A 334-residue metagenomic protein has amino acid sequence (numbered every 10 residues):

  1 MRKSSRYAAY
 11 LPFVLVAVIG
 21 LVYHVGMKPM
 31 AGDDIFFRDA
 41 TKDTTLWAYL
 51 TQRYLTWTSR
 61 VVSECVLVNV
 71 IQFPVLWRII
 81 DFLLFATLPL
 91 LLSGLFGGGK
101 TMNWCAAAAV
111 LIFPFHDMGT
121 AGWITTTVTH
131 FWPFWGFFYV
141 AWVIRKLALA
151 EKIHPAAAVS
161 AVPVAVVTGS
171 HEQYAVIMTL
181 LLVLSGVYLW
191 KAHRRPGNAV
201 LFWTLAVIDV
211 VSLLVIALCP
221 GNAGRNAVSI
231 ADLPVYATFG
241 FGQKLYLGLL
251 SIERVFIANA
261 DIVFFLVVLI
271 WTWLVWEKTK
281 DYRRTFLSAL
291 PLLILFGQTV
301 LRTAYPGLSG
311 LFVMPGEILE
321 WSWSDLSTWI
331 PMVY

Functional and structural regions predicted by a protein language model:
M1-I19: Start-transfer (signal-anchor) and selected internal transmembrane alpha helices of multi-pass inner/ER membrane
G20-Q72, L76, A165, Q173-V183 (+1 more regions): Transmembrane catalytic cores of multi-pass membrane glycosyltransferases and polysaccharide-assembly enzymes
R60, M102-R145, H171, V300-Y334: Membrane-interface micro-motifs in multi-pass membrane enzymes
P74-L76, G98-W104, E151-A158, G197: Membrane-helix interface segments
I79-C105, Y139-W142: Transmembrane-helix motifs of polytopic, lipid-linked glycan transferases
D81, F85, T129-A141, I177-S185 (+2 more regions): Hydrophobic core segments of transmembrane alpha-helices in multi-pass, intramembrane catalytic enzymes
K146-A165, V200-W203: Short hydrophobic alpha-helices at membrane interfaces in multi-pass membrane enzymes
